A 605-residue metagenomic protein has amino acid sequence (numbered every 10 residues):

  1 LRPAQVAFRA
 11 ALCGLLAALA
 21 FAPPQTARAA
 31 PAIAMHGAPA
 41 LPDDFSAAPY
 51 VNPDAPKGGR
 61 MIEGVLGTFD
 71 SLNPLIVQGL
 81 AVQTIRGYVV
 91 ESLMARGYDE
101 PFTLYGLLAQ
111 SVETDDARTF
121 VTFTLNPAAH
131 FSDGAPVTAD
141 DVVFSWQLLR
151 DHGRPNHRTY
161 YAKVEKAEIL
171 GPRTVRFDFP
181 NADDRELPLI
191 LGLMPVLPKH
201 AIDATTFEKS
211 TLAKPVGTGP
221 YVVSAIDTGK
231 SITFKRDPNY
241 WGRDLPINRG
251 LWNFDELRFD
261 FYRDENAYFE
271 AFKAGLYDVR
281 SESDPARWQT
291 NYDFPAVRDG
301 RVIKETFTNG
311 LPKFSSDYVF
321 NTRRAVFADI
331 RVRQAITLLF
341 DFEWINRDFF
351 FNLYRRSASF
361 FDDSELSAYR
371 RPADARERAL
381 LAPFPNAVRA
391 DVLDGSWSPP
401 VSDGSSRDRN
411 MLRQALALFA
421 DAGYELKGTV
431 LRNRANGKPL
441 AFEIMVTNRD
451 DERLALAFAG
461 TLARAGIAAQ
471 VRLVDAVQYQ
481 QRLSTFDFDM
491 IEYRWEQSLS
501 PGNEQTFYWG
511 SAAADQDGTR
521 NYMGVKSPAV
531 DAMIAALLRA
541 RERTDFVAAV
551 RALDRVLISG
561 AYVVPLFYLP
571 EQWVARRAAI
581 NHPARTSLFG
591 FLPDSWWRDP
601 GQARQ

Functional and structural regions predicted by a protein language model:
A29-D116, T124, F144-Q147, K214-V216: N-terminal lobe/hinge region of extracytoplasmic solute-binding protein
A32, V65, A81-T84, Y88 (+7 more regions): Detector for C-terminal structural segments
A40, V90-E100, Q147, L191-E256 (+4 more regions): Gly/Pro-rich hinge or "lid" segments in bacterial periplasmic/extracellular proteins
A47-A48, G67-T84, L108, A135 (+5 more regions): A structural "hinge/loop" feature
V51-P56, Q78-T84, S111-P155, L170 (+4 more regions): Aromatic- and charge-enriched surface segment that lines or borders ligand/interaction sites
T124, T159-I202, P220-D227, P372-F384: Surface-exposed binding/hinge segments that line and control ligand-binding clefts or catalytic entry sites
N126, K209, G242-Y292, Q334 (+4 more regions): Ligand-site clamp/hinge motif
K166-I169, S224-K235, D260-R324, R331 (+5 more regions): Extracellular/periplasmic solute-recognition and catalytic clefts
